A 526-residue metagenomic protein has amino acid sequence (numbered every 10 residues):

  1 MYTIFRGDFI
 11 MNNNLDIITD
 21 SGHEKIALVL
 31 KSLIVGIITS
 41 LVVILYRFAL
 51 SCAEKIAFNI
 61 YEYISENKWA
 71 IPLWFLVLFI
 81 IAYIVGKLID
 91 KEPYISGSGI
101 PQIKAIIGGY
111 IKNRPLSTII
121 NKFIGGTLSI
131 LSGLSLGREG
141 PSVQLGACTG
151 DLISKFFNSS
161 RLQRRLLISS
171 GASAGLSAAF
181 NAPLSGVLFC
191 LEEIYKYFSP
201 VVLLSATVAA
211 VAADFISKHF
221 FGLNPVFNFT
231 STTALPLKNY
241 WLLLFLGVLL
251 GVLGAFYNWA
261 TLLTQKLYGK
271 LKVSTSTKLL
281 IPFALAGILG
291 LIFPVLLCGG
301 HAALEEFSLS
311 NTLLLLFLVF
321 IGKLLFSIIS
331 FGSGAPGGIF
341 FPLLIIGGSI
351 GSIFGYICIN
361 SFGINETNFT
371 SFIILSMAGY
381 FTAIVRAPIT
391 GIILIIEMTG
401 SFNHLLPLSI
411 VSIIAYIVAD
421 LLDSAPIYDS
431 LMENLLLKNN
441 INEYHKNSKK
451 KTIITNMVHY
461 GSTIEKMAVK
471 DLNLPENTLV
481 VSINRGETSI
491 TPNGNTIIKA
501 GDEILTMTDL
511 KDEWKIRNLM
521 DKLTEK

Functional and structural regions predicted by a protein language model:
M1-I441, R485, G501, T508-D509: Alpha-helical transmembrane segments and immediately membrane-proximal extracytoplasmic
I95, R161, L296, S448-K450 (+2 more regions): A generic structural signal for short, solvent-exposed coil/turn residues that cap or connect secondary-structure
I103, K449-K451, T491: Short, solvent-exposed coil/turn segments
I373, I384-V385, S448-K450, L474-P475 (+1 more regions): A structural signal for short secondary-structure junctions
S430-K470: Extended boundary segments
H459-W514, M520: Cytosolic Rossmann-like ligand/nucleotide-binding regulatory domains
D521-K526: A common structural junction motif
